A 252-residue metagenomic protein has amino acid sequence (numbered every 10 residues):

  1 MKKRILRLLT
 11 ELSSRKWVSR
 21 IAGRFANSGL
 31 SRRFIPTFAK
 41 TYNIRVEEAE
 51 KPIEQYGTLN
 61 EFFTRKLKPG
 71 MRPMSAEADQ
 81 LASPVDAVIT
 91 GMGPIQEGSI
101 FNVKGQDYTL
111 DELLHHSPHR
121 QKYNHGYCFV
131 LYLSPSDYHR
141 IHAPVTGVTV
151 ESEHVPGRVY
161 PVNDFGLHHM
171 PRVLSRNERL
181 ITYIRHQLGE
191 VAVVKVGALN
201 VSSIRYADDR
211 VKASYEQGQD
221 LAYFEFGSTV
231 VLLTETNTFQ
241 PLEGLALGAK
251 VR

Functional and structural regions predicted by a protein language model:
M1-R252: Contiguous, well-folded functional domains in the mature portion of proteins
